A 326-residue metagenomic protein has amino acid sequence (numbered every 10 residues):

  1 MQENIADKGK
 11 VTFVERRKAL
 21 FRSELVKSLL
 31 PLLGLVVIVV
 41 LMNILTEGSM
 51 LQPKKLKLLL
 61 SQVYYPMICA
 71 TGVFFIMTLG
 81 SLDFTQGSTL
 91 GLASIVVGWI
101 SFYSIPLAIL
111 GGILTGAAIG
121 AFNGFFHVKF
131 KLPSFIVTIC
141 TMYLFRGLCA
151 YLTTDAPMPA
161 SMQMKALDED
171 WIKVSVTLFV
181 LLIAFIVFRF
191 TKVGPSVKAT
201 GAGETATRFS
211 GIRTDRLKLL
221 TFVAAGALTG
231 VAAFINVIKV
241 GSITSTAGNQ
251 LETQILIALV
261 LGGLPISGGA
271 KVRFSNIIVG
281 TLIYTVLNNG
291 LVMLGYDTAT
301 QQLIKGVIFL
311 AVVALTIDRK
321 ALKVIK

Functional and structural regions predicted by a protein language model:
E3-I68, P106, I212: Membrane-interfacial amphipathic/re-entrant helices at transmembrane-helix boundaries
L20-R22, L79-L82, A118-P159, F190 (+2 more regions): Short loop segments and helix-boundary regions at transmembrane helix junctions of multi-pass inner-membrane proteins
G34-L51, L79, L148-T153, I186-K192 (+1 more regions): Structural signal for alpha-helical transmembrane segments and their membrane-water exit/capping regions in multi-pass
V37-T46, Q52-F102, L259-K271: Single transmembrane alpha-helix segments in multi-pass membrane proteins
G48-L58, C149, F188, F222 (+2 more regions): Inter-helical junctions in multi-pass inner-membrane proteins, predominant in energy-converting antiporter-like
P53, F130, S134-V193, L219-L220 (+3 more regions): Transmembrane helix-bundle core of multi-pass membrane transporters and related energy-transducing complexes
Y103-P106, L110-G112, A118-N123, D170-T244: Helix-loop-helix "hairpin" substructures at the membrane interface of multi-pass membrane proteins
T229, T244-L303: Transmembrane alpha-helical segments in multi-pass inner-membrane proteins
